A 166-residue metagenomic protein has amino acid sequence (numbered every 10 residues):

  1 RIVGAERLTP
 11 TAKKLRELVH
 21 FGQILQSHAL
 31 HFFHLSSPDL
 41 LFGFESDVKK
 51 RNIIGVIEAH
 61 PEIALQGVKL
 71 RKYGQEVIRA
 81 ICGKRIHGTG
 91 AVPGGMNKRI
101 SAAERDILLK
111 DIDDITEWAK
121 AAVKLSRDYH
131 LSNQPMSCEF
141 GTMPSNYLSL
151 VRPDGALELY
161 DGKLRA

Functional and structural regions predicted by a protein language model:
R1-A166: Active-site bordering "gate/hinge" segments that shape substrate access to catalytic or cofactor-binding pockets
